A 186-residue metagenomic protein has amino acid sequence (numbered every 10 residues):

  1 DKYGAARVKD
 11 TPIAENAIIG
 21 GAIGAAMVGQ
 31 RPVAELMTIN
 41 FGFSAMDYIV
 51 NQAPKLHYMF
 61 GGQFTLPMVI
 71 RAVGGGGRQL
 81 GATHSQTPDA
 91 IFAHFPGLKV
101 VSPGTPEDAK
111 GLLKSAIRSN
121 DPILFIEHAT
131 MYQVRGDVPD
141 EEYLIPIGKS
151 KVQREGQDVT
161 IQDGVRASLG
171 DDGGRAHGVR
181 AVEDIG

Functional and structural regions predicted by a protein language model:
D1-P122, I126, T130-M131, E142: Thiamine diphosphate
D47, P139, E183-I185: Hydrophobic alpha-helical membrane context
R71, Q162-G164: Short hydrophobic segments within beta-strands
T87, G111-P122, Q133-Q162, G170: Glycine-/acidic-rich phosphate or pyrophosphate-binding loops and their flanking alpha/beta elements
G164-G186: N-terminal low-complexity segments that are often proline-rich with Ser/Thr-Pro
